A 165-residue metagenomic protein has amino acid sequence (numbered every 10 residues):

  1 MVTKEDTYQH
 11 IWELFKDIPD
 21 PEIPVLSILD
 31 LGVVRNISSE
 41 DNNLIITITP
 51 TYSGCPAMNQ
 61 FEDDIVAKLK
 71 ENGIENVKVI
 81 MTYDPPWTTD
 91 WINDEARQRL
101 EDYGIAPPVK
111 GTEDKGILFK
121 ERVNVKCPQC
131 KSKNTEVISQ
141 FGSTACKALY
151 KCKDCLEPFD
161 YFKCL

Functional and structural regions predicted by a protein language model:
M1-L165: Domain-level signature for proteins that mediate thiol-based redox and metal-cofactor handling
